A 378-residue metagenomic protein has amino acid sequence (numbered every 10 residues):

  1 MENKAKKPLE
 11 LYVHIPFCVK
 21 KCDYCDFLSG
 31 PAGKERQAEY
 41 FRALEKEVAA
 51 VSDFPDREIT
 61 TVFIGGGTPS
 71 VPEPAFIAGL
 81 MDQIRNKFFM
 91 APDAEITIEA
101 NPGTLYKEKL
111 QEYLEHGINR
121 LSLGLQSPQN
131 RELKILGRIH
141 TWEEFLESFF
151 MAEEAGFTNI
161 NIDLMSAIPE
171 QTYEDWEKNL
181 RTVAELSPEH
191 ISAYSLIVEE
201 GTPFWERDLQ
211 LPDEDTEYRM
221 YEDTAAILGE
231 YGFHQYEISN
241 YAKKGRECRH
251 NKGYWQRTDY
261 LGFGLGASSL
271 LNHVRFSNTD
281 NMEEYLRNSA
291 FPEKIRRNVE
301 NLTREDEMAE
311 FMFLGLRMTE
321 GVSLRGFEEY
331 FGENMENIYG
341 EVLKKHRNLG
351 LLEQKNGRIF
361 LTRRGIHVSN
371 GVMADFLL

Functional and structural regions predicted by a protein language model:
N3-K4, E10, E108, E341-K344: Auxiliary N-terminal substrate/complex-recognition segments of SAM-dependent methyltransferases
K6-P8, D26-V51, E58-E333: C-terminal scaffold of the Radical SAM
V13: Conserved N-terminal Rossmann-fold NAD(P)-binding element of oxidoreductases
P16-F27: Local cysteine-cluster metal-coordination motifs and their immediate loop/turn environment, predominantly Fe-S cluster
E333-K345: Short amphipathic alpha-helical interaction segments
R347-G357: A short, conserved structural fragment
R358-T362: Minor-groove-contacting beta-hairpin "wing" of winged helix-turn-helix DNA-binding domains
R364-L378: Short, amphipathic alpha-helical interaction segments positioned at domain boundaries
